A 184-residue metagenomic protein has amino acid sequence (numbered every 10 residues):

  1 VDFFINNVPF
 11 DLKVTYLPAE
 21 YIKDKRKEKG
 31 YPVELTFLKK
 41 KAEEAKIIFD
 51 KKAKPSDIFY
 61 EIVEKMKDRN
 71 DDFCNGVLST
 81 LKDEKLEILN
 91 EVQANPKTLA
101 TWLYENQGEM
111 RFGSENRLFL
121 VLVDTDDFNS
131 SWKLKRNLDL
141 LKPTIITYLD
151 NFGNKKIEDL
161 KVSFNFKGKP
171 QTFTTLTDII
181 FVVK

Functional and structural regions predicted by a protein language model:
V1, V14-K184: Nucleic-acid endonuclease domains
V1-D11: Short acidic loop-to-beta-strand element that houses the catalytic metal-binding Asp/Glu of nuclease active sites
